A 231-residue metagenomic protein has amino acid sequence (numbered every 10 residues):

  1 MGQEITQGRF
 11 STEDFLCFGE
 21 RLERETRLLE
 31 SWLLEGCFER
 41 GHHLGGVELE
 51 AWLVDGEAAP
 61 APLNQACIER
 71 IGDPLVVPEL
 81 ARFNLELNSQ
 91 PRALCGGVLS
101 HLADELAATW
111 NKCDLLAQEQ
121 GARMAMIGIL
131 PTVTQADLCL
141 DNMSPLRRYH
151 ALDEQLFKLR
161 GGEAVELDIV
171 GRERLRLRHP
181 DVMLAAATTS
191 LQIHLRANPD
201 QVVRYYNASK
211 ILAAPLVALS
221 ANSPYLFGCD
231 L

Functional and structural regions predicted by a protein language model:
M1-L231: Phosphate/nucleotide-binding catalytic core
